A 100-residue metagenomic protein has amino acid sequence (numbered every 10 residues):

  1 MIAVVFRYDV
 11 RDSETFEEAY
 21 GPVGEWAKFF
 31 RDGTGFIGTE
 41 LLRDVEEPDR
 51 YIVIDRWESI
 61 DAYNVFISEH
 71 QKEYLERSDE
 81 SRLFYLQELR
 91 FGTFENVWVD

Functional and structural regions predicted by a protein language model:
I2, G38-D49, L75-D100: Glycine-rich beta-strand-turn "strand-cap" elements at beta-sheet edges
I2-D9, G38-S68: Short, well-ordered beta-strand segments in beta-rich or mixed alpha/beta enzyme and ligand-binding folds
S13-G38, E73-D79: Short amphipathic alpha-helical segments
E14-F16, D61-Y63, V99: Residue-level signal for secondary-structure boundary sites
